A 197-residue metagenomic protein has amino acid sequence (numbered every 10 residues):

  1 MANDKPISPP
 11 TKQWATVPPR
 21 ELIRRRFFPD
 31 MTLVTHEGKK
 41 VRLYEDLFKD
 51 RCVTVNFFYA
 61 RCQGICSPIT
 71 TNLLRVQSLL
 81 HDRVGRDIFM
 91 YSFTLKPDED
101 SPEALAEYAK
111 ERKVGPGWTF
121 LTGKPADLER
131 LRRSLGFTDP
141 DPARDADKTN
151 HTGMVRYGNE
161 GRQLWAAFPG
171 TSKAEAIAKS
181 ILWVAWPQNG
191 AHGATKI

Functional and structural regions predicted by a protein language model:
M1-A2: N-terminal export signals
S8-E45, P68-N72: N-terminal "domain-start" segment that seeds a small globular fold
R26-F28, F48-C52, G85-I88, N150-T152: Extracytoplasmic
P29, P116-W118, E129, R133-R144 (+1 more regions): Structural micro-motif
L43-S67, T71-L73: Short active-site neighborhood of thiol/selenol oxidoreductases, capturing the structured segment around
F58, C66, Q77-V84, R112-K113 (+4 more regions): Sec/Tat-exported extracytoplasmic proteins
P68-L131: Structural microenvironment flanking redox-active thiols in thiol-disulfide oxidoreductases
P142-I197: Thiol-/selenol-based redox modules, centered on thioredoxin-like and closely related oxidoreductase domains
